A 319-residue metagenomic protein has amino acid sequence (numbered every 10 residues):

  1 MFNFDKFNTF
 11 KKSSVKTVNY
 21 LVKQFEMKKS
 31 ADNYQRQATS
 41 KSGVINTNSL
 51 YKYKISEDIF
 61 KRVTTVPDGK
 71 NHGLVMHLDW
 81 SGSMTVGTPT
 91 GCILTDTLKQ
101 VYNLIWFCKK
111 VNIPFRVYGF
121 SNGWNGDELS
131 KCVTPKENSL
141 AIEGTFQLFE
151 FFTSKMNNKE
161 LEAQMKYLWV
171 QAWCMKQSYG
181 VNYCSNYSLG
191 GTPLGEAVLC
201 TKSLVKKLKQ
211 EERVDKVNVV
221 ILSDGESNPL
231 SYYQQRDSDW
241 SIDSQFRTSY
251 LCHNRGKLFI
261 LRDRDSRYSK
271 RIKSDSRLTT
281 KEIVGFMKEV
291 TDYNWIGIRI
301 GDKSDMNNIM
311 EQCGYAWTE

Functional and structural regions predicted by a protein language model:
M1-E319: Acidic, glycine-rich A-domain
